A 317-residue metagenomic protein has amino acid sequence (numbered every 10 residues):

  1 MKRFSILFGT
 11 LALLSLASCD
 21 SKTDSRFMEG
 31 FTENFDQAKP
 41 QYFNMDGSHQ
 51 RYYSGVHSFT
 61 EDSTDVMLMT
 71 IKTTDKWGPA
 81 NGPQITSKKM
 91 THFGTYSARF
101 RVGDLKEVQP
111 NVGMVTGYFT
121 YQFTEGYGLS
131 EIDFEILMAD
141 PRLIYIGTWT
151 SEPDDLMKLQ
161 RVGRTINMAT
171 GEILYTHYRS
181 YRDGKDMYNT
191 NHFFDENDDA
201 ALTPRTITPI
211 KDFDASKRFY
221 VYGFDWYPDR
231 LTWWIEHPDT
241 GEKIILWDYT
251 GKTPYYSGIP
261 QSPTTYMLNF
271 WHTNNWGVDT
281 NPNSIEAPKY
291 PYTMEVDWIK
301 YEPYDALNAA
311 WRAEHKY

Functional and structural regions predicted by a protein language model:
M1-L7: Bacterial N-terminal signal peptides that target proteins for export
S15-S18: C-terminal motif of bacterial Sec signal peptides marking the signal peptidase cleavage site
S21-Y317: GH16 jelly-roll
